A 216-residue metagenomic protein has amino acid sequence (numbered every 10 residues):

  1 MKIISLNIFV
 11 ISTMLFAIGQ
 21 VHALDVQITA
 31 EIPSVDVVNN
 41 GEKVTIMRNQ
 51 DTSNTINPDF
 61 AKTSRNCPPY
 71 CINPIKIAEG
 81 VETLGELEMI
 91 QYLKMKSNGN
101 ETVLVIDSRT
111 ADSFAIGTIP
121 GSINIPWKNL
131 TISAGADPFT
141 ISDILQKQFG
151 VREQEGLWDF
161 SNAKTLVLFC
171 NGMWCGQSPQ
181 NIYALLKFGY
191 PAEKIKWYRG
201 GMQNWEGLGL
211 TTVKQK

Functional and structural regions predicted by a protein language model:
M1-N7: Positively charged n-region of N-terminal signal peptides that target proteins for export
N7-A17: Bacterial N-terminal signal peptides
V21-I116: Flexible, polar/low-complexity N-terminal or interdomain linker segments that lie immediately upstream of folded
I72-K164, Q215: Positively charged, proline/Ser/Thr-rich regional signature most characteristic of the Rhodanese/CDC25-like
T110-S113, N129-I132, G172-G176, G201-W205: Solvent-exposed loop/turn segments at secondary-structure junctions within structured extracellular/periplasmic domains
I116-G117, Q177-I182, G207-L208: A short acidic (Asp/Glu
L145-M202: Catalytic cysteine-centered active loop of the rhodanese-like fold, especially the PTP/DSP P-loop
L208-K216: Active-site neighborhoods of enzymes that stabilize oxyanions during catalysis
